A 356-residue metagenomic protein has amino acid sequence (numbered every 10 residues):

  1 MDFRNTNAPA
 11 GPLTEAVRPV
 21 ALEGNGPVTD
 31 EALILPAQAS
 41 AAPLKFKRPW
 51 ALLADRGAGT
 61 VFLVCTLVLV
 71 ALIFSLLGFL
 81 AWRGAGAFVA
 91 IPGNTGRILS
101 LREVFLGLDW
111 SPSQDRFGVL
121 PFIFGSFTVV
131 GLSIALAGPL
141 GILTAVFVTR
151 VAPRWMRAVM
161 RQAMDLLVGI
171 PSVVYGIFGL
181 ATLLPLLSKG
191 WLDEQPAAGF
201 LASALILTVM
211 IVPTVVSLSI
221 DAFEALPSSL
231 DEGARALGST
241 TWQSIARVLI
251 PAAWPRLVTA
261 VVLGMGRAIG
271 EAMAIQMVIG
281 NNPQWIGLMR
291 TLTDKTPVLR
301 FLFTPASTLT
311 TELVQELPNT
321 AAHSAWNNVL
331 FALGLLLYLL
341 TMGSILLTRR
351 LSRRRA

Functional and structural regions predicted by a protein language model:
P43-V61, L80-S133, P153-R154, Q315-N327: Periplasmic/extracellular loop-to-transmembrane helix junction in inner-membrane transport proteins
W50, S133-M164, I177, L184-P185 (+1 more regions): Transmembrane-helix boundary motif in ABC transporter permease subunits
F117-F147, V261, G343: Transmembrane alpha-helix signature in integral membrane proteins
D165-I211: Generic hydrophobic transmembrane alpha-helix motif, especially the helices
K189, Q276-L336: Interhelical loop and adjacent transmembrane-helix boundary motif in polytopic membrane transport permeases
L218-S219, T241-N281: Transmembrane alpha-helices
I220-D231, R235, T310-A356: C-terminal transmembrane helix and the adjacent membrane-cytosol boundary/short C-terminal tail of inner/organellar
